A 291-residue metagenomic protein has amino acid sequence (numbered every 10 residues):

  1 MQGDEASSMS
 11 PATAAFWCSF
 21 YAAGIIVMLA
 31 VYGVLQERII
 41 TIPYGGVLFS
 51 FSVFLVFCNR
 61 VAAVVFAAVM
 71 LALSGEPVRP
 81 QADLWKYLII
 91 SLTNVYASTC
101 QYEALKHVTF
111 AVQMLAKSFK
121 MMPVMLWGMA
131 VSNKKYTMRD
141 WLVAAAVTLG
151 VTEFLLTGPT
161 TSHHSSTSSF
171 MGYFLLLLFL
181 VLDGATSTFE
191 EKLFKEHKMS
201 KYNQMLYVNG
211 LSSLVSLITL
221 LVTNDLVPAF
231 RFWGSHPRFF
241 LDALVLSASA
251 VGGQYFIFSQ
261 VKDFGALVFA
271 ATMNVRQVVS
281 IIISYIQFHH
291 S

Functional and structural regions predicted by a protein language model:
M1-S291: Polytopic endomembrane small-metabolite transporters, centered on the Drug/Metabolite Transporter
